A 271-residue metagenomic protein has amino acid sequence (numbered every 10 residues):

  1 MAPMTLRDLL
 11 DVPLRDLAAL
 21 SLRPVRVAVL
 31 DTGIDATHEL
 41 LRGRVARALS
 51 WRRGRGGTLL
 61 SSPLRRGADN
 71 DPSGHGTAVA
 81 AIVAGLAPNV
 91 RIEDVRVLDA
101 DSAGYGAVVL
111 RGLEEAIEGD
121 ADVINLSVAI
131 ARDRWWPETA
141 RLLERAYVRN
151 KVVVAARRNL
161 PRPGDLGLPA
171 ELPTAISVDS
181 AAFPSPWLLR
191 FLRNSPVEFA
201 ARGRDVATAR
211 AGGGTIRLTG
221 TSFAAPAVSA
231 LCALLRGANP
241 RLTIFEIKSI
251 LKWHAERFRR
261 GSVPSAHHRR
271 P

Functional and structural regions predicted by a protein language model:
M1-L14, A121-L126, G237-P271: C-terminal subdomain of the subtilisin-like protease fold in secreted/lumenal serine endopeptidases
A2-L86, V90, A224: Active-site core segment of subtilase-fold serine proteases
L17-L22, G85, G104-N125, W135-K151 (+2 more regions): Mature extracellular/periplasmic domains of secretome proteins
V27-V29, D94, A155: Structural beta-sheet core signal
S62-R132, L251-F258: Subtilisin-like peptidase catalytic core
E93, V152-V154, S177, A207: Structural detector of well-ordered beta-strand residues that form the stable sheet scaffold of enzyme domains
G167-G237, R241, F245: Extracellular S/T/G-rich loop segment that most often corresponds to the catalytic His/Ser-adjacent loop
